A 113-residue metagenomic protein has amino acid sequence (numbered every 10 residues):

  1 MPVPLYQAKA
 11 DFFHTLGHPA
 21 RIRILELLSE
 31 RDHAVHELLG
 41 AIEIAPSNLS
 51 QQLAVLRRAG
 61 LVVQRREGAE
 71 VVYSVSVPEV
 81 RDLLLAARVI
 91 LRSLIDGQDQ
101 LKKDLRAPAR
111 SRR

Functional and structural regions predicted by a protein language model:
M1-A8, V80-R113: Amphipathic alpha-helical dimerization/coiled-coil segments that flank or bridge DNA-binding/regulatory modules
V3-S47, E67-V80: N-terminal helix-turn-helix DNA-binding core of bacterial DNA-binding proteins
R21, A54-V55, L101: Intrinsic structural disorder/low-complexity segments
D32-H33, R57, R88-L91: Residue-level detector of secondary-structure transition/capping positions
G40, Q51, R57-R58: Alpha-helical residues within the helix-turn-helix
Q52-L53, A109: Generic low-complexity segments that are intrinsically disordered, proline-rich and/or Lys/Arg-biased
